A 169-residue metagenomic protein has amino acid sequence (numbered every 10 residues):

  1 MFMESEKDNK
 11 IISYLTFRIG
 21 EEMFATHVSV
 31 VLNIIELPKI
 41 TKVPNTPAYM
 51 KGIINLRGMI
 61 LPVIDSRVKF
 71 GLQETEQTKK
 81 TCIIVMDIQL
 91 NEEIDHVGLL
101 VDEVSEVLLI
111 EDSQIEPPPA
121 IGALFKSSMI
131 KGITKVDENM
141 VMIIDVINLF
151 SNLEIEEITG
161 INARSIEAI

Functional and structural regions predicted by a protein language model:
M1-I169: An acidic, low-aromatic, low-complexity terminal/linker signal
